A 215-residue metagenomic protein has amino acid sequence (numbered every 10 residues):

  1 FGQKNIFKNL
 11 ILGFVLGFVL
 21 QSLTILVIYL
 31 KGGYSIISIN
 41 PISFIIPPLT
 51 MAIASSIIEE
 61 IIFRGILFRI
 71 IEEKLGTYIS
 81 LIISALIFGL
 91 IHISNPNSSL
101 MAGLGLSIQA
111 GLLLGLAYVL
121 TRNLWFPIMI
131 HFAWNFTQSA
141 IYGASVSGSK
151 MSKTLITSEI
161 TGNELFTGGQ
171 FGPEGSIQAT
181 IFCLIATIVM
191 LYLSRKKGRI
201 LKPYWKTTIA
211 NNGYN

Functional and structural regions predicted by a protein language model:
F1-I61, F68-E73, P203, A210-N215: Juxtamembrane helix-loop-helix connectors linking adjacent transmembrane helices in multi-pass membrane enzymes
L10-V15, I45-I46, Y78-I83, L104-G105 (+2 more regions): Hydrophobic alpha-helical transmembrane segments
L16, L20-T24, S55, S84 (+6 more regions): Alpha-helical transmembrane segments of multipass membrane proteins
Q21-T24, M51-A52, S56, G76-I93 (+1 more regions): Small-polar-interrupted transmembrane alpha-helices in polytopic inner-membrane proteins
T24-Y29, F88-N95, L114, Y142 (+1 more regions): Structural signal for membrane-spanning alpha-helices in multi-pass inner-membrane proteins, emphasizing helix cores
I58-I83, I87, L116-N123: Membrane-interface helix/loop boundary segments of multi-pass membrane proteins
G103-E164: Functionally important transmembrane alpha-helices
T137-N215: C-terminal membrane module of polytopic membrane proteins
